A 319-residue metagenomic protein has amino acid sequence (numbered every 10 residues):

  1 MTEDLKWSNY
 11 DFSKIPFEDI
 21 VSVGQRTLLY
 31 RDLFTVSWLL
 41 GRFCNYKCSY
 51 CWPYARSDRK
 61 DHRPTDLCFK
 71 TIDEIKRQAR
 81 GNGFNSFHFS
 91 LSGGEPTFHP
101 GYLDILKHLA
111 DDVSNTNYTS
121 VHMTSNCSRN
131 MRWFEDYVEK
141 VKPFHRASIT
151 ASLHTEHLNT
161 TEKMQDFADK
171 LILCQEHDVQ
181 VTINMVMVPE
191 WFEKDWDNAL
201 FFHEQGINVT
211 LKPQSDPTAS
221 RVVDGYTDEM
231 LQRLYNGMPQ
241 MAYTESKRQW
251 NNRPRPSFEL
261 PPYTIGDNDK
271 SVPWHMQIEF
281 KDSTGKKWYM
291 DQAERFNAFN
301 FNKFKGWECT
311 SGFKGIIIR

Functional and structural regions predicted by a protein language model:
M1-S37, N82-F84, N302, F313: N-terminal [4Fe-4S]-dependent radical SAM core
L5-S13, C51, R56, P273-T284: Active-site-proximal helix-loop elements at catalytic-domain edges
Y10-I15, Q25-K70: Canonical Radical SAM [4Fe-4S] cluster-binding loop centered on the CxxxCxxC motif and its immediate flanking residues
F43, W52, I75-R80, E279 (+1 more regions): Glycine-rich short-loop/terminal segments
N45, S86, R146, G312-F313: A structure-centric signal for secondary-structure junctions around beta-strands
I72, K76-S90, H99-F202, N208-K212: Radical SAM/AdoMet-radical enzyme domain recognition
G93-G94: Active-site beta-strand/loop signature of hydrolases that rely on acidic residues for catalysis
H154-I317: Radical SAM enzyme [4Fe-4S]-AdoMet core and its adjacent flexible, acidic and glycine-rich loops/tails across
